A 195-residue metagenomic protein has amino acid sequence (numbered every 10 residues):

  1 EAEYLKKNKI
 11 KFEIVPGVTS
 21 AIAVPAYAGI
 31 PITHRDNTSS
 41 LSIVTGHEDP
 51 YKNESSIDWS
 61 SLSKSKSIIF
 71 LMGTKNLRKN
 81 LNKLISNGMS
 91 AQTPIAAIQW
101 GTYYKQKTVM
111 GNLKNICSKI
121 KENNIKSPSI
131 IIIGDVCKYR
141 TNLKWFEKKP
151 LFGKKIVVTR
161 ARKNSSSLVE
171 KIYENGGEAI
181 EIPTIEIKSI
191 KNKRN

Functional and structural regions predicted by a protein language model:
E1-E48: Short glycine-cluster motifs
A2-E3, T38-S40, V44-R160, V169: A contiguous loop/helix-start segment that scaffolds small-molecule binding in enzyme catalytic cores
N8, K64-K66, N175: Structured helix-beta-strand junction loops
F12-G17, H34-R35, F70, A97 (+2 more regions): General beta-strand structural signal in soluble alpha/beta enzymes
P16-S20, M72-N76, K163: Short beta->alpha linker loops
I22-P25, K52-E54, K105-T108, S189-R194: Short, charged, surface-exposed secondary-structure boundary motifs
A91-Q92, K149-N195: Surface-exposed, charge/polar-rich loops and edge strands
